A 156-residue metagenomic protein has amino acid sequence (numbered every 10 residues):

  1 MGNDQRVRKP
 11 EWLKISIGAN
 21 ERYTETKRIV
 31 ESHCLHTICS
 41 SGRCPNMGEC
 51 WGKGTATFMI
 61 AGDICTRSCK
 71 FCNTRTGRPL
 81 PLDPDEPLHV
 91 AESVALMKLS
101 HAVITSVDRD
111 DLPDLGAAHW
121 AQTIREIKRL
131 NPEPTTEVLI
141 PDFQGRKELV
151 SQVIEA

Functional and structural regions predicted by a protein language model:
M1-R67: Flexible, acidic/Gly-rich N-terminal and inter-domain linker regions that tether and position cofactor-handling modules
K53-A156: Conserved Radical SAM active-site core
